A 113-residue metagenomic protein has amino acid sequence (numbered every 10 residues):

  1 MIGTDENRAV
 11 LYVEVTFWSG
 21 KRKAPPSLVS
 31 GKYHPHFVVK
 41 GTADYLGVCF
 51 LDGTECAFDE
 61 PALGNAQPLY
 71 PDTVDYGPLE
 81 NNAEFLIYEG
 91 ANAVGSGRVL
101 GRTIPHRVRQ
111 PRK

Functional and structural regions predicted by a protein language model:
M1-K113: C-terminal effector/interaction modules appended to NTPase cores
